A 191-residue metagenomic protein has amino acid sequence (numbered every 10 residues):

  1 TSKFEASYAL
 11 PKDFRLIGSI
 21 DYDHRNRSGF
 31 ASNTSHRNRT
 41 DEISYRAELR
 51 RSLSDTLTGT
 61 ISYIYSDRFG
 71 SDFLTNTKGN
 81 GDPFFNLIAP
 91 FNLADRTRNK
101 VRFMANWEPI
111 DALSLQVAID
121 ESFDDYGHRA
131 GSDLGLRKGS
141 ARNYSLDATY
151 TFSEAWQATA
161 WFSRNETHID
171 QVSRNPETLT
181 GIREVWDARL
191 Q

Functional and structural regions predicted by a protein language model:
T1-Q191: Gram-negative and organellar
